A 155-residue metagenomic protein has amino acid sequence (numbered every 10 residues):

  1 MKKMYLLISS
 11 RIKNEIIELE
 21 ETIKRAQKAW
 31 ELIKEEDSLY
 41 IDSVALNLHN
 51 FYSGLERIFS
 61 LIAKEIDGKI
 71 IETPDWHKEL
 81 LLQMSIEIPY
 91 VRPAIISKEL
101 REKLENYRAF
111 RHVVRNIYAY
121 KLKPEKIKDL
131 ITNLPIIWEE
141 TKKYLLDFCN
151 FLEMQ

Functional and structural regions predicted by a protein language model:
M1-Q155: Solvent-exposed interaction patches of small proteins and small membrane subunits
